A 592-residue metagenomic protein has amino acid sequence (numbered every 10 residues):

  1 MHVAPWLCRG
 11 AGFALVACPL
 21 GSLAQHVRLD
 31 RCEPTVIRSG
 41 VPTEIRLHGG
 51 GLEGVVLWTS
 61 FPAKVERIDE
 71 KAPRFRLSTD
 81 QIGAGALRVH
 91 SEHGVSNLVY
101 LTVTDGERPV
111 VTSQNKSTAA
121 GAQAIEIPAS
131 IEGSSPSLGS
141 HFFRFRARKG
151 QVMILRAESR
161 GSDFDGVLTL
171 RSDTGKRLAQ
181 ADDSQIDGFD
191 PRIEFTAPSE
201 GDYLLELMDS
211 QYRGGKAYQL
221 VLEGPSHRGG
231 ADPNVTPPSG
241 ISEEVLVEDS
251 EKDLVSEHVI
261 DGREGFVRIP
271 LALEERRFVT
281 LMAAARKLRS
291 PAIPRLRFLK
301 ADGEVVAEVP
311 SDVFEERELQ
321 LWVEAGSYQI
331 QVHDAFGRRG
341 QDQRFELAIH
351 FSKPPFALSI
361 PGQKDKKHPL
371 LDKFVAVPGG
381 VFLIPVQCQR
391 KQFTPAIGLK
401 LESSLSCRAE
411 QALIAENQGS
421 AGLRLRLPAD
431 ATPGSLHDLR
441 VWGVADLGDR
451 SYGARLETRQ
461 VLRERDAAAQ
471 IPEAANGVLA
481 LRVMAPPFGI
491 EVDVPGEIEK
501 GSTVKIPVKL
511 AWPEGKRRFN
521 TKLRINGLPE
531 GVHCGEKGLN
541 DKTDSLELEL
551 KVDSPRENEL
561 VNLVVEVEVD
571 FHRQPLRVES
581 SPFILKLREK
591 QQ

Functional and structural regions predicted by a protein language model:
M1-A11: Bacterial N-terminal signal peptides that target proteins for export
Q25-P136, E206-S250, V259-D261, H333-R344 (+5 more regions): Ser/Thr/Pro-rich low-complexity tracts
Q25-V41, R46-A72, R76-D80, V89-E92 (+5 more regions): Acidic, Ser/Thr/Pro-rich low-complexity intrinsically disordered segments
P34, P62-A63, S78, F393-A421 (+4 more regions): Proline-anchored loop/turn motifs at beta-strand termini and strand-loop-strand connectors
R67-D69, Q185-D187, A197, S311-E315 (+5 more regions): Short proline/glycine- and polar residue-rich coil/turn motifs
M282, P385-Q387, A431, Q460-E464 (+4 more regions): Long, low-hydrophobicity ectodomains and other hydrophilic envelope-associated domains
A431-L439, G477, L481-A485, E499-P513 (+3 more regions): C-terminal low-complexity, glycine/proline- and small-hydrophobic-enriched intrinsically disordered tails that act as
